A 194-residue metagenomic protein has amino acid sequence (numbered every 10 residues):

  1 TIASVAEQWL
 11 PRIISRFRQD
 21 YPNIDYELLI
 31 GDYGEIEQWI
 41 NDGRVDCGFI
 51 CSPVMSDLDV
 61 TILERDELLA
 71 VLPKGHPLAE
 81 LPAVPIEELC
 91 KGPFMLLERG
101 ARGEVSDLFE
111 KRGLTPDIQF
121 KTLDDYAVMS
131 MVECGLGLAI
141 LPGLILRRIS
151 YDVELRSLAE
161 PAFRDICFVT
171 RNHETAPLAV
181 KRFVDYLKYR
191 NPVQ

Functional and structural regions predicted by a protein language model:
T1-S56, T115, T122: Central regulatory/effector-binding core of bacterial HTH transcription factors
V5, W9, E154-Q194: A late-sequence structural motif
I13-Y21, I86-E87, R102-T115: Ligand-binding cleft/hinge of the Venus flytrap
D32-E37, N41-R44, I50-C51, G100-E154: Hydrophobic hinge/microswitch elements
S52-P53, K74, R99, G143-I145 (+2 more regions): Short secondary-structure boundary segments
D57-L68, L72-F94, L178: Flexible hinge/capping segments at coil-to-helix
D59-L69, F120, A139-L144, Y151-D165: Short beta-strand->loop
L78, G92-R112, A176-V184, Q194: Secondary-structure junction motif
